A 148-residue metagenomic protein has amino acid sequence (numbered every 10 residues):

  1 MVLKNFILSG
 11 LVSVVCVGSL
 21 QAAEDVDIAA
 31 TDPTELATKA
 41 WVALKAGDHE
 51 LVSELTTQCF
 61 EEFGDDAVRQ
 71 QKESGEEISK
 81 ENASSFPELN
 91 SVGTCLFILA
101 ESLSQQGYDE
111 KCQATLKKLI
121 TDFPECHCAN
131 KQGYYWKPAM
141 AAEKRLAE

Functional and structural regions predicted by a protein language model:
I28-T31, S85-F86, N90-V92, K137: Residue signature of alpha-solenoid helical repeat architecture, marking inter-repeat boundaries and helix-start
E62-Q70, D122-N130: Alpha-helical junction/boundary sensor with strong preference for TPR arrays
D66-P87, Q132: Acidic, Ser/Thr- and Gly/Pro-rich intrinsically disordered linkers and low-complexity segments that flank or connect
